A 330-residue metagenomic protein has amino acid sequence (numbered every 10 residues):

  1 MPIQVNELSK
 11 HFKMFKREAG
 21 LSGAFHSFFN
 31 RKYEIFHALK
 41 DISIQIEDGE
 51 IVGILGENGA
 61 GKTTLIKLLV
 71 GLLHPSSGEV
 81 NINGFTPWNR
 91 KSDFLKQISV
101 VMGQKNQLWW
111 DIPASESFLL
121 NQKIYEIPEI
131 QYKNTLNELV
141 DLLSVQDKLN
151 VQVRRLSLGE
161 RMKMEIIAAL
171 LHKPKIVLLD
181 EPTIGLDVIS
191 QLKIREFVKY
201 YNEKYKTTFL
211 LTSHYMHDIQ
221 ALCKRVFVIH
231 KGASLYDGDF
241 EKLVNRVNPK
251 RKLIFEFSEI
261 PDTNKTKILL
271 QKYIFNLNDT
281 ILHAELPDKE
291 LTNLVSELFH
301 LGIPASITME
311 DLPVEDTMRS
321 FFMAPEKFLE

Functional and structural regions predicted by a protein language model:
S22-S27, L119, K123, I130-K148: Conserved ABC ATPase "signature" region
G78-N89, F94-L95: Conserved ABC transporter NBD signature motif
V177-E181: Catalytic Walker B motif of ABC-type/P-loop ATPase nucleotide-binding domains
R195-E285: ABC transporter nucleotide-binding domain
K252-A324: Short, charged/small-residue-rich alpha-helical element at the C-terminal edge of ABC transporter nucleotide-binding
